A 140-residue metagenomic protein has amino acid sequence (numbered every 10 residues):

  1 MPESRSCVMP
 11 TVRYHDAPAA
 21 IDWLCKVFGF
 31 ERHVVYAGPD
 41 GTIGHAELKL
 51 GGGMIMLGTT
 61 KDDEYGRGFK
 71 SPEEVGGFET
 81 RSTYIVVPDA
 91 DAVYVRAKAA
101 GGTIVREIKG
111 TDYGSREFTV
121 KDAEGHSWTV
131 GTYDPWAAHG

Functional and structural regions predicted by a protein language model:
M1-T11, I21-D22, V27-K121, V130-G140: Vicinal oxygen chelate
Y14-P18: Short acidic-aromatic low-complexity motifs
E124: C-terminal catalytic core of tyrosine-transesterase DNA break-rejoin enzymes
